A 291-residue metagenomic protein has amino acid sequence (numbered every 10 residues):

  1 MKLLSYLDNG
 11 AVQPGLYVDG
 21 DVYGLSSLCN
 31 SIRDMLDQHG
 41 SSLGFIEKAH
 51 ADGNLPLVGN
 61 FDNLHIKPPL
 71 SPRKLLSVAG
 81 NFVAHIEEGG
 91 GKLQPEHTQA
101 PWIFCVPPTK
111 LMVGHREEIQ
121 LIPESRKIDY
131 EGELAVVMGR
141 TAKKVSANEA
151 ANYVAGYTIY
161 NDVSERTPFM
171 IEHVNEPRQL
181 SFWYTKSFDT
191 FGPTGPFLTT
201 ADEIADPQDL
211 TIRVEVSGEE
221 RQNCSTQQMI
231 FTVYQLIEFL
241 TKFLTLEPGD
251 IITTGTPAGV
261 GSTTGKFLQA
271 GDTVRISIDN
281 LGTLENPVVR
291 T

Functional and structural regions predicted by a protein language model:
M1-P101, T273-S277: N-terminal non-catalytic cap/leader segment that marks the start of a structured domain
L4, H65-K67, G91-Q94, I119-I128 (+3 more regions): A generic local secondary-structure boundary/capping motif
Y6, L16-V18, L25, C105 (+5 more regions): Short beta-strand-to-turn element immediately C-terminal to the catalytic PLP-Schiff-base lysine in fold type I
L7, S77-V78, C105, D129-G139 (+3 more regions): Short beta-strand segments
D8-N9, F45-H50, G59-H65, P69 (+2 more regions): Catalytic-pocket segment enriched in acidic/His residues
Q94-V113, Y130, A270-N280: Structural signature of FAD isoalloxazine-binding scaffolds in flavoprotein oxidoreductases
T109-P168: Non-heme Fe(II) oxygenase catalytic core, chiefly the N-lobe of the double-stranded beta-helix
